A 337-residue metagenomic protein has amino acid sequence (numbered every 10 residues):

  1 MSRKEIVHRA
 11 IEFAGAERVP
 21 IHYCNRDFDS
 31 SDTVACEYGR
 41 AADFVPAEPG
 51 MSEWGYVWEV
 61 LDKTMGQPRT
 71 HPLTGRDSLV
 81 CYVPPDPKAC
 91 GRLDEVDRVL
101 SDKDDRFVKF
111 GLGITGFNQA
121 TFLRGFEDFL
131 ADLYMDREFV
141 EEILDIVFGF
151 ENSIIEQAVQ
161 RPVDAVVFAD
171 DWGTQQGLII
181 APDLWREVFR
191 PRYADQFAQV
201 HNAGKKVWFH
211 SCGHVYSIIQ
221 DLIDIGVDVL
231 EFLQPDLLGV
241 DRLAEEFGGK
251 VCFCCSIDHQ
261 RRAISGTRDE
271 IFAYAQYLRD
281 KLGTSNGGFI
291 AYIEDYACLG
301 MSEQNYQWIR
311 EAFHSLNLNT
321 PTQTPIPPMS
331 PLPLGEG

Functional and structural regions predicted by a protein language model:
M1-R26, V83-P328: Active-site loop segments of alpha/beta catalytic cores
D29-V96, K103-R106: Helix-coil boundary/capping segments in enzymes
G335-G337: Glycine-biased, low-complexity coil/linker segments
